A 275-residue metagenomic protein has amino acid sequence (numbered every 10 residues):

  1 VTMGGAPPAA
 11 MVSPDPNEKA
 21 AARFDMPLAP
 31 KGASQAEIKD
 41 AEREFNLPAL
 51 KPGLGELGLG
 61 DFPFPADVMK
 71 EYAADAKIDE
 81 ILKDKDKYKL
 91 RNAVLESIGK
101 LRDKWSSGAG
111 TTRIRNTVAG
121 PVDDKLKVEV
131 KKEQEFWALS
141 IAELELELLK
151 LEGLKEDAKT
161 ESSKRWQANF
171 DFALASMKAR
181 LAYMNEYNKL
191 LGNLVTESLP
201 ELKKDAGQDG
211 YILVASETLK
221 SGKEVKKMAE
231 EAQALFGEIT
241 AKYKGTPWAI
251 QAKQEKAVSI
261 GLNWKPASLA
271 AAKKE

Functional and structural regions predicted by a protein language model:
V1-E275: Extracytoplasmic/secretory-pathway proteins
